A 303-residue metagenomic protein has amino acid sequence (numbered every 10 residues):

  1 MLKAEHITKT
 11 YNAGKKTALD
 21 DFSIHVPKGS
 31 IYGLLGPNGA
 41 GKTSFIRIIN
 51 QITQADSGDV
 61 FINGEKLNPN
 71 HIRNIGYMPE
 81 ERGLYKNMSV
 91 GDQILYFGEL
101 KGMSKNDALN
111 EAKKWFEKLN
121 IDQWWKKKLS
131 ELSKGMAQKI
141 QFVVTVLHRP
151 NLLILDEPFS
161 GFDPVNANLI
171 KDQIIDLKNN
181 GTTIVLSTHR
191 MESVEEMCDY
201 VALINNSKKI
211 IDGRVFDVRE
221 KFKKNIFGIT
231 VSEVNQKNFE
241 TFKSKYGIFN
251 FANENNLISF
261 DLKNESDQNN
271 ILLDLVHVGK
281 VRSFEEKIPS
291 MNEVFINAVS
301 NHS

Functional and structural regions predicted by a protein language model:
L2-A4, K9-N205, I211: ABC transporter nucleotide-binding domains
T8, N68, G91, I184 (+5 more regions): Alpha-helix N-cap/helix-start and coil->helix boundary motif
N70, T145, V218-K221, V294 (+1 more regions): Residues that scaffold the ATP/ADP-binding catalytic core of kinase and kinase-like folds
E80, E99, N179, K223 (+2 more regions): A broad detector of the eukaryotic-type serine/threonine protein kinase catalytic domain
Q93, G102, Q141, E220-K223 (+2 more regions): A generic structural signal for secondary-structure junctions that act as hinges or helix/strand caps at the edges
N106, N110-E117, D172, D176-N180 (+4 more regions): Replace "anionic and nucleotidyl ligands
D172-S259: ABC transporter nucleotide-binding domain
F227-H302: Short, charged/small-residue-rich alpha-helical element at the C-terminal edge of ABC transporter nucleotide-binding
